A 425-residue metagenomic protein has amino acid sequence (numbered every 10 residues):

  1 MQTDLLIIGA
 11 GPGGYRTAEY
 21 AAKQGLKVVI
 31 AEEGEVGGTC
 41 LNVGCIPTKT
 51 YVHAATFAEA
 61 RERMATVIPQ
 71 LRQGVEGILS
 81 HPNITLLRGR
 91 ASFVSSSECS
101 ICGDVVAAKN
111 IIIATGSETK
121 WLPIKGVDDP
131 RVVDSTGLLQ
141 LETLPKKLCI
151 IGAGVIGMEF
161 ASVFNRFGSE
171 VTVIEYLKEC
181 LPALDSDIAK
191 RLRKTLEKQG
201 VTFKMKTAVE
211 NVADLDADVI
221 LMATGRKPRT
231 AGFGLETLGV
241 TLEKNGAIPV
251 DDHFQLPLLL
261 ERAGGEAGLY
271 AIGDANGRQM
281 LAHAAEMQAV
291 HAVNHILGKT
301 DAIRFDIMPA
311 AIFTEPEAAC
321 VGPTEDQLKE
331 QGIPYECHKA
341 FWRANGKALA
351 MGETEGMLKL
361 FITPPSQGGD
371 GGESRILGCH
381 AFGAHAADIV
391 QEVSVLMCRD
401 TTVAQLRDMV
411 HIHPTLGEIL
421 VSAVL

Functional and structural regions predicted by a protein language model:
T3-L5, A10-Q70, V163-A183, D388: Beta1-alpha1 glycine-rich phosphate/pyrophosphate-binding loop at the start of Rossmann-like nucleotide-binding domains
I8-G34, T39, I46, T50 (+3 more regions): Flexible, glycine-rich terminal cap/loop adjacent to redox cofactors in electron-transfer oxidoreductases
G11-Y15, E35-V36, C40, E118-T119 (+5 more regions): Residue-level detector of alpha-helix initiation sites
C45, T115-E170, I174, F203 (+2 more regions): Glycine-rich dinucleotide-binding loop and its adjacent helix/turn
V67-R72, E76, L139-Q140, P145-C149 (+3 more regions): Rossmann-like dinucleotide-binding cores of NAD(P)H-dependent redox enzymes
T85-R88, S92-S100, V106, F167-L258 (+3 more regions): A Rossmann-like FAD-binding core segment of flavoenzymes
D128-L144, L215, V219-H295, Q367 (+1 more regions): FAD-site-proximal beta/loop scaffold in flavoenzymes
